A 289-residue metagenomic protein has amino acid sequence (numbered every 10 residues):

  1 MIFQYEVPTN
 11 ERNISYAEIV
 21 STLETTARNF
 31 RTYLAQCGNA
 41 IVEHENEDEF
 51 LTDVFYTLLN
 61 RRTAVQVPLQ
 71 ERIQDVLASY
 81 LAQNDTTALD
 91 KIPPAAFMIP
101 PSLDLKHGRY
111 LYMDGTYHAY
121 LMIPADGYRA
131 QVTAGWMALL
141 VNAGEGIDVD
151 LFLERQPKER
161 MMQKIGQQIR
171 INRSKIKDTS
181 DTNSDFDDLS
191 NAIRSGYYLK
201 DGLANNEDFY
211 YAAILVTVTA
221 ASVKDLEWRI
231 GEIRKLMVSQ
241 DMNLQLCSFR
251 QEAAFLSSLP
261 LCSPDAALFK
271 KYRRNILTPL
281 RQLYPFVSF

Functional and structural regions predicted by a protein language model:
M1-S288: Extended, folded cores of ATP/NTP-driven motor/assembly subunits in large transport and secretion machines
